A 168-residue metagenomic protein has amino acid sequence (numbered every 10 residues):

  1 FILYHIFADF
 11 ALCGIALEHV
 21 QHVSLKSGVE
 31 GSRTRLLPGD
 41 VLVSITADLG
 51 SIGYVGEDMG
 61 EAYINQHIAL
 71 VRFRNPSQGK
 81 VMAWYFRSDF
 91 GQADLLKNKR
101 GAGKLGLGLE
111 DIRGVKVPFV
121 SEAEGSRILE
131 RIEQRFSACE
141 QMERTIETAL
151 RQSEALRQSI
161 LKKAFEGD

Functional and structural regions predicted by a protein language model:
Y4-C13, R35-S51, N65-I68, A83-L96: Short Ser/Thr-interspersed hydrophobic loop/turn segments at strand-loop and sheet-helix junctions that line or gate
A8-P38, D58: Sequence-specific dsDNA recognition surfaces
V29-E30, G101, R144-E147: Short, solvent-exposed loop/turn positions at domain surfaces that link secondary-structure elements or cap domain
A47, E57, F73, G167: Short, conserved catalytic or interaction motifs in soluble domains
D48, E61-A69, S77-K80, R100-A123: A short glycine-rich beta-alpha junction/loop motif
V55, N98-G101: Short amphipathic beta-strand starts and helix->beta connectors
K116-D168: Amphipathic alpha-helical coiled-coil/heptad-repeat segments
